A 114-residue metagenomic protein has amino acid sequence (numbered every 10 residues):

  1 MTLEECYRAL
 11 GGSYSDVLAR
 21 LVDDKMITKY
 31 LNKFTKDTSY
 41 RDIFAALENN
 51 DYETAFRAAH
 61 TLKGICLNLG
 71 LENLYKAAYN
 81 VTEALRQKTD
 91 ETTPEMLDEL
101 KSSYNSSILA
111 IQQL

Functional and structural regions predicted by a protein language model:
M1-R57, T61-L114: Two-component system phosphorelay core
